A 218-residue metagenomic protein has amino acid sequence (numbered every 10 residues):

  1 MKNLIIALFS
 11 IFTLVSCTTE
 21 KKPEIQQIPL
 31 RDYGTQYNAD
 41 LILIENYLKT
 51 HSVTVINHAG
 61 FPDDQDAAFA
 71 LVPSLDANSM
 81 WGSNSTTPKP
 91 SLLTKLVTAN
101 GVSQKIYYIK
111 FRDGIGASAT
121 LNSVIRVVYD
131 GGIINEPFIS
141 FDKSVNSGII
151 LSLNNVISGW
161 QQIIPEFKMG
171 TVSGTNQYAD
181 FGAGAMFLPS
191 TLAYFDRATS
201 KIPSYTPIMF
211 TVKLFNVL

Functional and structural regions predicted by a protein language model:
M1-L4: Positively charged n-region of N-terminal signal peptides that target proteins for export
I6-F9: Sec-dependent N-terminal signal peptides
T13-S16: C-terminal motif of bacterial Sec signal peptides marking the signal peptidase cleavage site
T18-L218: Cross-family detector of peptidyl-prolyl cis-trans isomerase
